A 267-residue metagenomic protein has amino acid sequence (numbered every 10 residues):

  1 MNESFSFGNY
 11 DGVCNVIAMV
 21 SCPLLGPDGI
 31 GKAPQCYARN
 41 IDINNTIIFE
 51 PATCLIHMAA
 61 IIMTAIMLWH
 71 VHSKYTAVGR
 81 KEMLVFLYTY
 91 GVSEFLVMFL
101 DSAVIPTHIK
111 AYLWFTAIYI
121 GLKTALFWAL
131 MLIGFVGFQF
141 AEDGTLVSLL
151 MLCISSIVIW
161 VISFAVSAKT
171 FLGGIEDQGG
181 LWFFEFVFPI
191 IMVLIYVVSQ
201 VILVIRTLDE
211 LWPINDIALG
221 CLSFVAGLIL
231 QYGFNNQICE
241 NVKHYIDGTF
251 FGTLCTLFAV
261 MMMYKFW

Functional and structural regions predicted by a protein language model:
M1-T116: Membrane-proximal first intracellular loop
A60, T64-M67, Y90-V97, I120 (+6 more regions): Helical transmembrane-bundle signal
T64-H72, L96-A111, I118-L152, A168-F171: Internal transmembrane alpha-helix with an interfacial aromatic "cap," most often the third helix
T76-Y90, T145-L150, W212-G220: Membrane-interfacial loop-to-transmembrane alpha-helix junctions, especially the N-terminal start
D101-H108, S167-D177, V204-T207, G233-E240: Juxtamembrane "helix-exit" motif on the non-cytosolic side of transmembrane helices
T107-Y119, E176-F184, E240-F250: Non-cytosolic membrane-interface motifs at loop->transmembrane helix junctions
V166-R206, T249: Extracellular-loop-to-transmembrane junctions of the mid-late helices
M192-W267: C-terminal transmembrane-bundle signature of multipass membrane proteins, characterized by strong activation on
